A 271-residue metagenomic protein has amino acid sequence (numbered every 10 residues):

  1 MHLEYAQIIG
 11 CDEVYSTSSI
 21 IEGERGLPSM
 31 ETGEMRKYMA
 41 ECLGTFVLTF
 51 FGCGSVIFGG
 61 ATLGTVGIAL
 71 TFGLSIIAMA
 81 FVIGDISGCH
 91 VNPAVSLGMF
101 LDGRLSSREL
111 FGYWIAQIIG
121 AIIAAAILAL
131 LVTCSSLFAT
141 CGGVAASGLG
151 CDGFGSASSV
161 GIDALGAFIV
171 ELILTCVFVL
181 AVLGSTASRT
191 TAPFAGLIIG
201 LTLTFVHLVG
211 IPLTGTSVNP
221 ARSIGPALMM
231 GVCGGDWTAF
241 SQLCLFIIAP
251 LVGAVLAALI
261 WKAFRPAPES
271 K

Functional and structural regions predicted by a protein language model:
H2-K271: Membrane-interface helix-loop junctions and terminal tails of multi-pass membrane proteins
